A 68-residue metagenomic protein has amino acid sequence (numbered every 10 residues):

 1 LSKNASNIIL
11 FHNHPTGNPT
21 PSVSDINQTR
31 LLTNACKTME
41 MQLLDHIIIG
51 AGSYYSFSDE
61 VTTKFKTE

Functional and structural regions predicted by a protein language model:
L1-E68: Active-site-proximal loop/helix of nucleotide/amide-processing enzymes and allied scaffolds
